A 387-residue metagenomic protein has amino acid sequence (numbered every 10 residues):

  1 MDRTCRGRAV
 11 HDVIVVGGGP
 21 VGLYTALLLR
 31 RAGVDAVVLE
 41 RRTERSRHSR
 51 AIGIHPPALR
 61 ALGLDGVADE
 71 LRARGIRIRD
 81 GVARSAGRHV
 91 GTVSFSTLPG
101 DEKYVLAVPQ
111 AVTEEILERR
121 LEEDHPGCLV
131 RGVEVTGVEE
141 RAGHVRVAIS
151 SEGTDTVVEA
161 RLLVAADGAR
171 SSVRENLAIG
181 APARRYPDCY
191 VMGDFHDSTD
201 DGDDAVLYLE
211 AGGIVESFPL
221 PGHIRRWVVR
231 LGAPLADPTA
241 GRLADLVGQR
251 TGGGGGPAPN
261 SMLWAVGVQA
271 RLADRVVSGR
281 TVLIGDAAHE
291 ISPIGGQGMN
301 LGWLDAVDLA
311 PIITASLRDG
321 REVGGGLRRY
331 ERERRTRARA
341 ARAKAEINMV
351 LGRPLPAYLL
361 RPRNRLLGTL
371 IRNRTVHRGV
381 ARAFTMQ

Functional and structural regions predicted by a protein language model:
R3-G7, I312-Q387: C-terminal helical "tail/cap" subdomain of flavin- and related membrane-associated enzymes
G7-V21: Beta1/beta-strand and adjacent pyrophosphate-binding region of the FAD-binding site in flavoprotein oxidoreductases
H11, G153-L162: Core beta-strand elements of the Rossmann-like FAD/NAD(P) dinucleotide-binding domain in flavoenzyme oxidoreductases
P20-R31, L117, A165, V266-I347: Conserved mid-domain beta->alpha element of the FAD-binding
R30-R50: Glycine-rich FAD pyrophosphate-binding loop
R50, I54-E122: Active-site-adjacent segment of FAD-dependent monooxygenases/related oxidoreductases
R131-V145: A conserved short coil-to-beta-strand element within the FAD-binding core of flavoproteins
L162, A166-W264, V268: Conserved FAD-binding catalytic core of PHBH/FMO-like flavoproteins
